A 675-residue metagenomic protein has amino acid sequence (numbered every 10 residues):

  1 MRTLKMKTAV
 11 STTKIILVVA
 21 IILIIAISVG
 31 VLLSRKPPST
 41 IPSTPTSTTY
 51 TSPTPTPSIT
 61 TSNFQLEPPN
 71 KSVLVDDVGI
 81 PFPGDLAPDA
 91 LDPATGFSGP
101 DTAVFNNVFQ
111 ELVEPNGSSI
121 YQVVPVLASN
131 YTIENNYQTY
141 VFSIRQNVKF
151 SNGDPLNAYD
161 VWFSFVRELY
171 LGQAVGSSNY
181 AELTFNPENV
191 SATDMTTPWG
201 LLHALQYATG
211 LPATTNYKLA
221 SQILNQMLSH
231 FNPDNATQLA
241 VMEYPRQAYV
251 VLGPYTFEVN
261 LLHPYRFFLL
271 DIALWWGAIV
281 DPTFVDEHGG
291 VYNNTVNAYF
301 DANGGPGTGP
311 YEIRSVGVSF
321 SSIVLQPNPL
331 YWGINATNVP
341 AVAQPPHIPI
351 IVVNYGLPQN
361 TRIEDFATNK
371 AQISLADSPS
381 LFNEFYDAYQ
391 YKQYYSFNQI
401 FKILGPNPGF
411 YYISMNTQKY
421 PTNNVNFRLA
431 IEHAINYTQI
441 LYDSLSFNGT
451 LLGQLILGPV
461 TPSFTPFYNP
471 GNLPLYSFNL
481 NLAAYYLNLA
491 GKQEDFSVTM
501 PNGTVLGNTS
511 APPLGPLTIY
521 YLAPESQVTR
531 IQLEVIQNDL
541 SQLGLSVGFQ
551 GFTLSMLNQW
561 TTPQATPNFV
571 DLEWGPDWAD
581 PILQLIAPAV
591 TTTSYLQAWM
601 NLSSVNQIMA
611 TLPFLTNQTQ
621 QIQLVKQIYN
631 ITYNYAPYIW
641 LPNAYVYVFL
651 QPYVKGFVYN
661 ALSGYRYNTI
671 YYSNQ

Functional and structural regions predicted by a protein language model:
M1-T60, S414, K419, I431-E432: Secretory targeting signatures
I25, A103, Y265, S322 (+3 more regions): Detector for C-terminal structural segments
D76-N135, P306: N-terminal lobe/hinge region of extracytoplasmic solute-binding protein
P115-N116, Q326-L330, I403-A430, A434 (+5 more regions): A bilobed periplasmic-binding-protein/Venus flytrap-type ligand-binding module shared by bacterial periplasmic
N116-S118, Q222-P245, P254-Y255, N260-V352 (+3 more regions): Gly/Pro-rich hinge or "lid" segments in bacterial periplasmic/extracellular proteins
S129-A220, E258, D365, P421-N423: Aromatic- and charge-enriched surface segment that lines or borders ligand/interaction sites
R314-Q326, N354-K419, Y442: Extracellular/periplasmic solute-recognition and catalytic clefts
R314-S315, S321-P327, G333-T337, N423-N538 (+2 more regions): Append "and occasionally in soluble cytosolic enzymes with long acidic Gly/Pro-rich linkers
